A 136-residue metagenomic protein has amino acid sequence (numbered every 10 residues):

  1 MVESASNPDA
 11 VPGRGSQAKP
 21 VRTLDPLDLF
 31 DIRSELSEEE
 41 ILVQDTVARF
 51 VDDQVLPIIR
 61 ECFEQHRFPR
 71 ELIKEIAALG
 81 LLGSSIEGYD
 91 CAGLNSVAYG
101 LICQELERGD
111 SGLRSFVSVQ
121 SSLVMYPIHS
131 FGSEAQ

Functional and structural regions predicted by a protein language model:
M1-E39: Intrinsic disorder at enzyme termini
T23, V55, Q120-V124: N-terminal alpha-helical segment
P26, D52, G80-G83: Short acidic (Asp/Glu) and glycine-rich catalytic loops that position anionic groups and cofactors
S34-I58: Mature N-terminal segment immediately following signal peptide/propeptide cleavage in secreted/periplasmic
P57-L79: Short secondary-structure junction/hinge motifs that connect adjacent elements
A78-Q136: Internal helix-loop-helix
